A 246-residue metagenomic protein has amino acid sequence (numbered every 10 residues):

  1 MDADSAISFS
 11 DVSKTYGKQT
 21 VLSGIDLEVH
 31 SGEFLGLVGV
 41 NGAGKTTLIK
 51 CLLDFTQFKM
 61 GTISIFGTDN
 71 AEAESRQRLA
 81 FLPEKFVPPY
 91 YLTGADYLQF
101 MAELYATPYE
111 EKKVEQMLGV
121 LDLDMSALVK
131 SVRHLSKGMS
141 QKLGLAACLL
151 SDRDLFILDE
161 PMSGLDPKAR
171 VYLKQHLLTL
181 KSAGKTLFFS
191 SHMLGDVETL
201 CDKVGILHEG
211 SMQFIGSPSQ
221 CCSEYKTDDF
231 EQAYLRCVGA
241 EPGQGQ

Functional and structural regions predicted by a protein language model:
M1-S13, P242-Q246: ABC-family P-loop ATPase nucleotide-binding domain
D11, D96, Y234: Ca2+-coordinating acidic residues in Ca2+-binding motifs
T15-I25, V29-F189, G195, T199-L200 (+2 more regions): ABC transporter nucleotide-binding domains
Y105, Y225, E241-P242: Conserved NTP-handling cores and scaffolds of large molecular machines
S211-A233: Conserved beta-strand-loop-alpha-helix hinge in the C-terminal portion of ABC ATPase nucleotide-binding domains
